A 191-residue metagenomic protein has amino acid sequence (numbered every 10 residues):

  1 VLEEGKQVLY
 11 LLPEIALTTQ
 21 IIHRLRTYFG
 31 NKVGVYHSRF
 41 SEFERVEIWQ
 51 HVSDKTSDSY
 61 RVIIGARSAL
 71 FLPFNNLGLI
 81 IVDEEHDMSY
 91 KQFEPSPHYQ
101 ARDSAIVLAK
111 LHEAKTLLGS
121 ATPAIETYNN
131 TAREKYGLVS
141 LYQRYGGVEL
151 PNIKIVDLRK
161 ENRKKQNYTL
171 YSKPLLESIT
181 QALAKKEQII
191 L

Functional and structural regions predicted by a protein language model:
L2-L25, E44: Conserved Walker A/P-loop ATP-binding site and its immediately adjacent core in helicase/helicase-like ATPase domains
G5-V8, K32, T56-V62, N76-L79 (+3 more regions): Loop/turn-to-beta-strand initiation segments
T18-Q20, F43-V46, L72-P73, M88-K91 (+4 more regions): Switch/connector loops and helix/strand junctions flanking conserved nucleotide-binding motifs in nucleotide-processing
Q20-R24, Y28, I48-H51, I80 (+4 more regions): Alpha-helical scaffold elements adjacent to nucleotide-binding pockets in ATP/GTP-utilizing enzyme cores
H23-I63, F71-L77: Conserved motor-coupling elements within RecA-like helicase/translocase cores
V33-E42, D87-Y99, R159-Y168: Flexible beta-alpha connector loops of hexameric P-loop NTPases
A66-L117: SF2 helicase catalytic motif II
D103-I190: Conserved interdomain linker/interface between the two RecA-like ATPase lobes of SF2 helicase motors
